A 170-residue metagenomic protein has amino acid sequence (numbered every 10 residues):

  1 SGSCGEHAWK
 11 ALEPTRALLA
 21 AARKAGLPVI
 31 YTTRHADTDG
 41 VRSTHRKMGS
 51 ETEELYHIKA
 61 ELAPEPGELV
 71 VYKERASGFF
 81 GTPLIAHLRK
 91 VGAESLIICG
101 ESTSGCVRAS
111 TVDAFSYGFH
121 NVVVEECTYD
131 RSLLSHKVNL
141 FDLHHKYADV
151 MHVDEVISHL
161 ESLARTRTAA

Functional and structural regions predicted by a protein language model:
S1-E65, H159-A170: Active-site acidic carboxylates
K24-L27, G92, G118: Glycine-centered short loops/turns at secondary-structure junctions
K59-E101: Internal catalytic-core helix/loop-beta-alpha segment that presents or stabilizes conserved functional determinants
V71, A148-S158: Short acidic-hydrophobic, aromatic-tinged amphipathic segments that line or gate anion-handling sites
I97-G100, F119-L133: A short glycine-rich beta-strand->turn/loop micro-motif centered on a GG-aromatic cluster
T103-S110: Short glycine/serine/threonine-rich phosphate/pyrophosphate-binding segments that cradle anionic phosphate groups
R131-H145: Active-site-proximal loop->helix
